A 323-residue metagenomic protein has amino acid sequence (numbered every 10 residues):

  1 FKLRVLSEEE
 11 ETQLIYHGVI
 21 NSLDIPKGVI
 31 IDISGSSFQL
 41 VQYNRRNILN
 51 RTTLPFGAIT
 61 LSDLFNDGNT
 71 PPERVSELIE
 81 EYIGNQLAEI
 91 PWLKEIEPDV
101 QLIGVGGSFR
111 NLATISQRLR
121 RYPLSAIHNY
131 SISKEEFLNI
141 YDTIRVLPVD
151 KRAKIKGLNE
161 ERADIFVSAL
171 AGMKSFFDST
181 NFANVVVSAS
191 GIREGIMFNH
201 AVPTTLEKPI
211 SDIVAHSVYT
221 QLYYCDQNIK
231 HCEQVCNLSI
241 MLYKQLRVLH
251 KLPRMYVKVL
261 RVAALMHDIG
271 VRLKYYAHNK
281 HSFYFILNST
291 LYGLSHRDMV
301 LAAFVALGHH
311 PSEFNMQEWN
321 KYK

Functional and structural regions predicted by a protein language model:
F1-K27, Q42-N44, R51-K323: Helical "lid/coupling" subdomains associated with nucleotide-phosphate turnover
D32: Conserved catalytic-loop position in the HRD/HxD motif
G35-S37: Active-site-adjacent helix-turn-beta-strand microarchitecture at beta-sheet edges that either contains or buttresses
